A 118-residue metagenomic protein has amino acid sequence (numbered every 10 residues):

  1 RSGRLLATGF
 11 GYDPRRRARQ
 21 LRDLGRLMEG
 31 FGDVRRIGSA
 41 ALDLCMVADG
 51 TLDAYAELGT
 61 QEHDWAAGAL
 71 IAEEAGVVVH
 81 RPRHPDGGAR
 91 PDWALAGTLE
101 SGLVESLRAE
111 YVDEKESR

Functional and structural regions predicted by a protein language model:
R1-R15, M28-I37: Short loop->beta-strand "edge-of-pocket" segments that line small-molecule binding or catalytic clefts across diverse
A18-E29, L42-R118: Oxyanion/phosphate-interacting regions
